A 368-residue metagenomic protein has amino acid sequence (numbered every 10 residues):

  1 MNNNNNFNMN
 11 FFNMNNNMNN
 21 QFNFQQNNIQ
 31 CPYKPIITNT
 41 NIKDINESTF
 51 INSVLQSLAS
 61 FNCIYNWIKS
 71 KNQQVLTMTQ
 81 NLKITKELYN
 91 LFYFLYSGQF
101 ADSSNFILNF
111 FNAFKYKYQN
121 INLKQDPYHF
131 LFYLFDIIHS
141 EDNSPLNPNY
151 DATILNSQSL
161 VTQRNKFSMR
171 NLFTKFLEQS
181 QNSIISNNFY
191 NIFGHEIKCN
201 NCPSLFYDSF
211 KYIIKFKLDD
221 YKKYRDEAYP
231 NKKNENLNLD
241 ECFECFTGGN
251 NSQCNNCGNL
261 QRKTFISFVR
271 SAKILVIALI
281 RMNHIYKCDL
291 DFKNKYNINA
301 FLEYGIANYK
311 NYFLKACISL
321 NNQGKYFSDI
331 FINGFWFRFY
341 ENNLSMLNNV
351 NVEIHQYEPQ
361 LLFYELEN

Functional and structural regions predicted by a protein language model:
N2, F12, Q21-N368: UBL (ubiquitin/ubiquitin-like) substrate-recognition surfaces within cysteine isopeptidase catalytic folds
